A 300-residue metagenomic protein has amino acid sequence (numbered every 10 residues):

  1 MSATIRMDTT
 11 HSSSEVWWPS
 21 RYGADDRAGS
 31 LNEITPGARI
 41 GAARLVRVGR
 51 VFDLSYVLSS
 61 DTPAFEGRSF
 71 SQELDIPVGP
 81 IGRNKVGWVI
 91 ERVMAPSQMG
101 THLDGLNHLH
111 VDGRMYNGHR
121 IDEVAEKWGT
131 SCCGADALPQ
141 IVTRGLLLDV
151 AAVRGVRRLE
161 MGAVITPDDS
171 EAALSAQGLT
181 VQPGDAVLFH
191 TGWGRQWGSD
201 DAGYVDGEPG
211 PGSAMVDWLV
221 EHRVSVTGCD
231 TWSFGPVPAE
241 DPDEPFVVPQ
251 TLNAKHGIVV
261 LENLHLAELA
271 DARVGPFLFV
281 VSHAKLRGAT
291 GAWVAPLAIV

Functional and structural regions predicted by a protein language model:
M1-V300: Active-/binding-site microenvironments in catalytic and ligand-binding cores
